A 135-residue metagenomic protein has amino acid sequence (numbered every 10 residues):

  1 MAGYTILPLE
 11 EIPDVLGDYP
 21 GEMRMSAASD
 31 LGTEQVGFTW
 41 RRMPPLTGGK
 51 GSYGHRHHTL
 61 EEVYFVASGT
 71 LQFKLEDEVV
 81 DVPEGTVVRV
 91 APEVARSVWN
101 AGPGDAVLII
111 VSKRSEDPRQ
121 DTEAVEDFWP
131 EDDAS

Functional and structural regions predicted by a protein language model:
P13-G54, L60: A short glycine-rich, His/Asp/Glu-containing loop-to-beta-strand
E34, K74-E78: Short strand-coil-strand connectors
T59, E78, V94-A95, G104: A generic "binding-loop/recognition-motif" signal
T59-L71: Glycine- and acidic-residue-biased ligand/ion/polar-headgroup-sensing regions
F73-K74, V90, R96-G102: Short beta-strand His + acidic residue motifs that chelate non-heme Fe in jelly-roll/DSBH and cupin folds
D77-P92: Short acidic-glycine-tyrosine-enriched beta hairpin
E93-V94, K113: Short, surface-exposed secondary-structure boundary micro-motifs
W99-S135: Double-stranded beta-helix
